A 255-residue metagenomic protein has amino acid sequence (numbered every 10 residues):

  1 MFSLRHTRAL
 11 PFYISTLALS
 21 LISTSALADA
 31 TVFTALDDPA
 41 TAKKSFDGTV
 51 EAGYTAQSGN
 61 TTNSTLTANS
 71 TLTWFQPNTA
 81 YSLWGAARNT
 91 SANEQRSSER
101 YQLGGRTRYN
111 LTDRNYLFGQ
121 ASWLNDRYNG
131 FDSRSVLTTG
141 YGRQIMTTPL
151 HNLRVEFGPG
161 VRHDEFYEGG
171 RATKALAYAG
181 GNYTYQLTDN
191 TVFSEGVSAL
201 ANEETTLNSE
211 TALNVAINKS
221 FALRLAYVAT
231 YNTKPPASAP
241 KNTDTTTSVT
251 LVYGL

Functional and structural regions predicted by a protein language model:
A40-A56, N78-L83: Transmembrane beta-strand segments of Gram-negative outer membrane beta-barrel proteins
F46, N78-L83, R114-L117, P149-L153 (+2 more regions): Repeated loop/turn-to-beta-strand initiation elements of outer-membrane beta-barrel proteins
F46-G48, S64-S70, Y101-G105, A121 (+6 more regions): Hydrophobic, lipid-facing positions within transmembrane beta-strands of outer-membrane proteins
V50-A52, L83-G85, G119, V155-F157 (+3 more regions): Membrane-embedded beta-strand positions of outer-membrane beta-barrel proteins
Y54-S58, Q76, A87-S91, W123-R127 (+5 more regions): Transmembrane beta-strands of outer-membrane beta-barrel pores
A56-S64, A92-S98, N125-S133, Y167-T173 (+2 more regions): Solvent-exposed loop/turn segments connecting transmembrane beta-strands in outer-membrane beta-barrel proteins
T138, L213-A216, S220-A222, T243-L255: Outer-membrane beta-barrel "beta-signal"
L150-N218, A222: Outer-membrane beta-barrel transmembrane domain signature
